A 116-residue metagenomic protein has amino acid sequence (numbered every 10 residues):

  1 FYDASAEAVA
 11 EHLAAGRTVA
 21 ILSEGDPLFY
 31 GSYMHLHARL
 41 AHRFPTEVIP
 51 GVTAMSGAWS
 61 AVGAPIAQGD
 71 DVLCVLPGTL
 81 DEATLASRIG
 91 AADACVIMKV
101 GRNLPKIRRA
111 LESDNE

Functional and structural regions predicted by a protein language model:
F1-A4, A14-V19, R88-E116: A contiguous loop/helix-start segment that scaffolds small-molecule binding in enzyme catalytic cores
D3-H12, A83: Short, charged beta->alpha transition segments
A6, A10, M34-H37, S56-W59 (+1 more regions): Predominant activation on well-ordered alpha-helical scaffold segments within soluble catalytic domains
A15, G25-A91: Class I SAM-dependent methyltransferase SAM-binding "motif I" and its flanking Rossmann-like core
